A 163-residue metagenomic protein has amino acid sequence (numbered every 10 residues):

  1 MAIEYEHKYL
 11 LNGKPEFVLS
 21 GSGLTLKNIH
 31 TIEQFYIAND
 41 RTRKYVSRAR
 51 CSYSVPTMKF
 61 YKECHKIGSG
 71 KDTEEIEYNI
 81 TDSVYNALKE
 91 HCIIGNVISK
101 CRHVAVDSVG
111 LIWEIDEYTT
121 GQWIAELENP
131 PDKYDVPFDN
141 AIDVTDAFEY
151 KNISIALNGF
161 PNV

Functional and structural regions predicted by a protein language model:
M1-V163: Phosphate-end processing signature that detects enzymes handling 5′-triphosphorylated RNA and polyphosphate
